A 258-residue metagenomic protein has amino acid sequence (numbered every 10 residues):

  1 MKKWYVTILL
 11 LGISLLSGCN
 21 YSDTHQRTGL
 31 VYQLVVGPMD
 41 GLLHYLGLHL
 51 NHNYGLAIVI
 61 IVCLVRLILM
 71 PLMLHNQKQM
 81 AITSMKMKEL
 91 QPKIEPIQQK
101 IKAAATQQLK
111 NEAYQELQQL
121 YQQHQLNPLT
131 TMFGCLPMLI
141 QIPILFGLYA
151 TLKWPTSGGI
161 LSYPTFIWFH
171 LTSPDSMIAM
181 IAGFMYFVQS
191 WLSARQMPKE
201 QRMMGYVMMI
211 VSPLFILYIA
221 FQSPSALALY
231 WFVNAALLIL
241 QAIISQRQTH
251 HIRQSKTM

Functional and structural regions predicted by a protein language model:
M1-N20: N-terminal secretory/membrane targeting signals
C19-P38: Bacterial Sec signal peptide processing site at the extreme N-terminus
Y32, V36-L43, G47-L50, Q91 (+3 more regions): Membrane-interacting alpha-helical segments
Y45-P71, M177-I181: Hydrophobic alpha-helical transmembrane segments
G55, V59, I68, L139-F146 (+3 more regions): Residue-level signal for the membrane-embedded core of alpha-helical transmembrane segments, especially mid-helix
V62, R66, M138, Y186 (+1 more regions): Residue-level recognition of pore/gate-forming positions within transmembrane alpha-helices of multi-pass
I68-L139, W191-P213: Membrane-interface amphipathic helices and adjacent TM-edge segments
F146, A150-M258: Hydrophobic alpha-helical transmembrane segments and adjacent short intramembrane/lumenal linkers of inner/organellar
